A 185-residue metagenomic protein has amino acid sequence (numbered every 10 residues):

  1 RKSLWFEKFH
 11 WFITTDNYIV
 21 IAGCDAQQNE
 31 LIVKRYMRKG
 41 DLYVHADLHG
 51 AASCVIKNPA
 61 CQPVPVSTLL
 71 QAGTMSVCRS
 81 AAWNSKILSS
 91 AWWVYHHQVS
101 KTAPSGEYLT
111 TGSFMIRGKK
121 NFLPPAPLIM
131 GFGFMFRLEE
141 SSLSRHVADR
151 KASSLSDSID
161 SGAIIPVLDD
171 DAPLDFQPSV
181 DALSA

Functional and structural regions predicted by a protein language model:
R1-A185: Extended, highly charged segments
